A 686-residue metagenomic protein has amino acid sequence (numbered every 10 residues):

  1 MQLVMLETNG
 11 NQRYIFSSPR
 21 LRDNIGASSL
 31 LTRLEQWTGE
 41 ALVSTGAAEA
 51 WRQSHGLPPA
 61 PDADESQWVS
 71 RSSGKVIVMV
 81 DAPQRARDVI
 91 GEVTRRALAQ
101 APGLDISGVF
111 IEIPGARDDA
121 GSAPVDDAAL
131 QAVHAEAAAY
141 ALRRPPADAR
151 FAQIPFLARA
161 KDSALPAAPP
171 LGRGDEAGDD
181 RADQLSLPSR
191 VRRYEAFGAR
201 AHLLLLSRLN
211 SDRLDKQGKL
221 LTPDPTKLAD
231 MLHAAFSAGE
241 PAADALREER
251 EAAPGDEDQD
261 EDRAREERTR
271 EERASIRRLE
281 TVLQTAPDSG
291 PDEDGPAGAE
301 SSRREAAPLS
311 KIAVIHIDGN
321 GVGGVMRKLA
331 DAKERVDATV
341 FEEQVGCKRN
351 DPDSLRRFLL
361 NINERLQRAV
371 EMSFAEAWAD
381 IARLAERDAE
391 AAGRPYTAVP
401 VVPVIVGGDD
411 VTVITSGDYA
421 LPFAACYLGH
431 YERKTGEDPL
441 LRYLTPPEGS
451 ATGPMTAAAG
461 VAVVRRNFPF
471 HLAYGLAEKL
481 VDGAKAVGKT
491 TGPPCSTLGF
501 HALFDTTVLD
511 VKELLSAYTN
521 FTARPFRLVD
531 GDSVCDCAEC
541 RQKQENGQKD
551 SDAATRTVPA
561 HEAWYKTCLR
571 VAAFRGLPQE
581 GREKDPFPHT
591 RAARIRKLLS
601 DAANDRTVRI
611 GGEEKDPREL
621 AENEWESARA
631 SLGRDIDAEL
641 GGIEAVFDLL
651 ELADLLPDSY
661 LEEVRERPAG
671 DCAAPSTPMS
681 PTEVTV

Functional and structural regions predicted by a protein language model:
M1-V686: Regulatory and interdomain segments flanking nucleotide-handling catalytic cores in signaling/defense enzymes
